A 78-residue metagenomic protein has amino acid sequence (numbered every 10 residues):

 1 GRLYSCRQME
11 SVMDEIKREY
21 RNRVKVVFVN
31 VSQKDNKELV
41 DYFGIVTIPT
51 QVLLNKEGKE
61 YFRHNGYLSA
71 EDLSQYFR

Functional and structural regions predicted by a protein language model:
G1, V29-S32, K56, N65-Y67: Active-site-proximal beta-strand/loop segments in catalytic clefts of secreted hydrolases
G1-S5, T47: Short pre-active-site segment immediately N-terminal to redox-active cysteine/selenocysteine motifs in thiol-based
S5-E19: Typically the conserved alpha-helix immediately C-terminal to a functionally engaged Cys/Sec in thioredoxin-like
C6, N36-L39, Y61-R63: Extracytoplasmic/secreted cell-surface and envelope-processing proteins
M9-V12, D35, S69: Stable alpha-helical elements in mature extracytoplasmic
K17, R21-N36: Thiol-based oxidoreductase modules, predominantly thioredoxin-like and allied folds used for disulfide exchange
D41-I45: A short glycine-leucine-enriched loop at secondary-structure breakpoints that most characteristically corresponds
T47, V52-R78: Non-catalytic, surface beta->alpha helical segment in thiol-disulfide oxidoreductase systems
